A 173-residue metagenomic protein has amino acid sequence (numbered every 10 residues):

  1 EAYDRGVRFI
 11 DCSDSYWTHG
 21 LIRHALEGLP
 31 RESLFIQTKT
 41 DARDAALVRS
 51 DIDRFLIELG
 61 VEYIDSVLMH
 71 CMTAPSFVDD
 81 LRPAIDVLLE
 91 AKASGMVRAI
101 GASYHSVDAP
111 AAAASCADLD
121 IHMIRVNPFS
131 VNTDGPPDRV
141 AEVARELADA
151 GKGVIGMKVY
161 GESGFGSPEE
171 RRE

Functional and structural regions predicted by a protein language model:
E1-A2, A45-G60, H105-A112, P168-R172: Short, acidic/polar
E1-L34, V87: N-terminal binding-site loop/beta-alpha segment at the start of enzyme catalytic domains that lines or forms
A2, I10, I22, I36 (+4 more regions): Conserved, mostly hydrophobic/aromatic
V7, V61-I64, V97, L119: A structural motif
S13-W17, T40-R43, Y104-D108: Short beta->alpha linker loops
E32-D44, S66-M72: A short, structured active-site edge motif that brings together acidic residues
L56-S76: Active-site groove signature of glycoside hydrolases
M72-E173: Beta/alpha (TIM)-barrel catalytic core signal, keyed to glycine-rich beta->alpha loops juxtaposed to Asp/Glu that bind
